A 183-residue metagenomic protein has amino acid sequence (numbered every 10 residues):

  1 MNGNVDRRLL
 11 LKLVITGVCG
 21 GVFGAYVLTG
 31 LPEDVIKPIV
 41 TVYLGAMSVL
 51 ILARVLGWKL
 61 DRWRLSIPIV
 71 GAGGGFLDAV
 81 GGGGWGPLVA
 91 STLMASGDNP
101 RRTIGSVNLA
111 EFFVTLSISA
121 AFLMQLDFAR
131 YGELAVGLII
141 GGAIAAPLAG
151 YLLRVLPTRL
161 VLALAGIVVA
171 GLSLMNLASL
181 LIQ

Functional and structural regions predicted by a protein language model:
M1-V80, A90-S96, P100-R101, L123-Q183: Juxtamembrane transmembrane-helix boundary motif
C19, L109-S117: Membrane-embedded alpha-helical segments of transport systems, primarily multispan ion/solute transporters
I104-F112, V169: Transmembrane helix-bundle signature of multi-pass membrane transporters/permeases
G105, I118-A121: Feature detects amphipathic, helix-rich regulatory segments
